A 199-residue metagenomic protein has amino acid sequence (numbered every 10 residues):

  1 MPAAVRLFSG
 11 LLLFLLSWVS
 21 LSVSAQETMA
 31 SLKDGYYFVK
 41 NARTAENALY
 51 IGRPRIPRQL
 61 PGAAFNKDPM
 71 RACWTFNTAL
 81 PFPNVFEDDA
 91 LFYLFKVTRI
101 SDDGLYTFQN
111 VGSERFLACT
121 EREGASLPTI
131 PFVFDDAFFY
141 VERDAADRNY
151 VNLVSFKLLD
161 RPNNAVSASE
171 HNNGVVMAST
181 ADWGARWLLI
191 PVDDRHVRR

Functional and structural regions predicted by a protein language model:
M1-A3, S20, A25: Short, flexible coil/linker elements and helix-boundary hinge sites characteristic of intrinsically disordered
M1-L11: Bacterial N-terminal signal peptides that target proteins for export
S9-S20: Bacterial N-terminal signal peptides
S24-R199: Lectin-like carbohydrate-binding module/patch detector with strong preference for beta-trefoil
